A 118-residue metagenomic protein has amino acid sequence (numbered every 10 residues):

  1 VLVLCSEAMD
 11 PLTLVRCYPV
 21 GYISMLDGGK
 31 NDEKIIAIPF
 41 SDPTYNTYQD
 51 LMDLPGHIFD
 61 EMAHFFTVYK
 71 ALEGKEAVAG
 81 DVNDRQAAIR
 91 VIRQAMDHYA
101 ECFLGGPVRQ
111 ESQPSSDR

Functional and structural regions predicted by a protein language model:
V1-R118: Hydrophobic N-terminal alpha-helices or hydrophobic patches in metabolic proteins across all domains of life
